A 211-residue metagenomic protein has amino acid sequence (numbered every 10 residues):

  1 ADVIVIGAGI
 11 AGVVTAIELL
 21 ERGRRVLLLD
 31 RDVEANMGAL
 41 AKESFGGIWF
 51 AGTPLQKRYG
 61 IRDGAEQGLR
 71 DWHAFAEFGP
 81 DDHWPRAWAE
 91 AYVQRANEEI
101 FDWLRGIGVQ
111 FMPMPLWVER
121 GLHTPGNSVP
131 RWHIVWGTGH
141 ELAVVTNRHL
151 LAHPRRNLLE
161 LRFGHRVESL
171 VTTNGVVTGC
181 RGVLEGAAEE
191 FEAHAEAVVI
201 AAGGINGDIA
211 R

Functional and structural regions predicted by a protein language model:
V3-I6, L29, E192-G204: Short hydrophobic core segments
V3-L28: N-terminal Rossmann-like FAD-binding beta1-loop-alpha1 element of flavoenzymes
G12, A188, I205-N206: Glycine-rich nucleotide phosphate-binding loop and flanking beta-alpha elements of Rossmann-like dinucleotide-binding
V14, E18, A39-A41, V198: Hydrophobic/aromatic ligand-binding patch that stacks against planar heteroaromatic rings of cofactors or nucleotides
A16, G203-R211: Short, intrinsically disordered, charge-balanced linker/junction segments flanking boundaries in proteins
E21-S44: Glycine-rich FAD pyrophosphate-binding loop
M37, A89-F191, A195, I209-A210: Conserved redox-cofactor binding core of oxidoreductases
G47-V93, M112-P113: Glycine-rich active-site loop/strand segments that organize a redox cofactor
